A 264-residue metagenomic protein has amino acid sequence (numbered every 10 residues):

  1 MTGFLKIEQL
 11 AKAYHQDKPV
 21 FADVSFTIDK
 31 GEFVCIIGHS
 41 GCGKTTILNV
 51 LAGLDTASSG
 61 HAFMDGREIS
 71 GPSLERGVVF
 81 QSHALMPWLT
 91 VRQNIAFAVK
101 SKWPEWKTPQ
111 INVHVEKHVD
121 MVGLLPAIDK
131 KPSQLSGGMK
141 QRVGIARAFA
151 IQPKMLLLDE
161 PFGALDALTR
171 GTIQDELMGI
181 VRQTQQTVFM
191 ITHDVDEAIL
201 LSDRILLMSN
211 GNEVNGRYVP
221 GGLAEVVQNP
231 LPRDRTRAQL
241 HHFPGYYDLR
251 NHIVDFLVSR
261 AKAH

Functional and structural regions predicted by a protein language model:
I37-H39: The feature captures the beta-strand-to-loop junction immediately N-terminal to the Walker
A52: Helix-to-loop junction immediately C-terminal to a conserved catalytic motif
G60-G71: Conserved ABC transporter NBD signature motif
L89-A98: Short coil-to-helix segment of the ABC ATPase nucleotide-binding domain corresponding to the Q-loop/switch region
T108-A127, G179: Conserved ABC ATPase "signature" region
K130-S133, I151: Conserved signature/switch motifs of ABC ATPase nucleotide-binding domains
Q185-I191: Conserved H-loop
